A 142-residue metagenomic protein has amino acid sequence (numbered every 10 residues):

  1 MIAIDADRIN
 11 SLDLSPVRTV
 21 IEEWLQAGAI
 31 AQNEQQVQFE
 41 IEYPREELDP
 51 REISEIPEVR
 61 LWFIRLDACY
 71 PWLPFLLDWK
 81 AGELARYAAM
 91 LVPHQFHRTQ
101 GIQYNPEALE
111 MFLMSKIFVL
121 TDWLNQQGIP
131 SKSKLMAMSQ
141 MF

Functional and structural regions predicted by a protein language model:
M1-F142: UBC/E2-like fold recognition across ubiquitin and ubiquitin-like conjugation systems, capturing catalytically active
